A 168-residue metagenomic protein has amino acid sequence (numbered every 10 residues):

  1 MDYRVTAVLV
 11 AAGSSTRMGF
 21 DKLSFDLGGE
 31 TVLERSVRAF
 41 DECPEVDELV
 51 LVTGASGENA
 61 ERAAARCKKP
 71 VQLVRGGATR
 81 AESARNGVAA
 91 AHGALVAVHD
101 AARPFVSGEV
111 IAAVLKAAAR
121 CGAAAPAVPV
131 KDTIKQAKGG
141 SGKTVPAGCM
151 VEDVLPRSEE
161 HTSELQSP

Functional and structural regions predicted by a protein language model:
D2-E58, V71: N-terminal glycine-rich phosphate-binding loop and ensuing alpha1 helix
L9, L33, G87, H99-D100 (+1 more regions): Residue-level signal for inorganic ion chemistry
E58-A64: Acidic helix N-cap motif at the loop->helix transition within catalytic regions of sugar-transfer enzymes
R66-A78: Conserved donor nucleotide-binding strand/loop of the catalytic core
G77, A81-R85, G108: Glycine-rich phosphate-binding loop at the start of an alpha helix
E82-L95: Active-site nucleotide-sugar/metal-binding loop of Leloir-type enzymes
G93-R103: Short beta-strand-to-loop acidic/aromatic patch adjacent to the donor-nucleotide binding site
V106-S163: Conserved core of the sugar-phosphate nucleotidyltransferase
